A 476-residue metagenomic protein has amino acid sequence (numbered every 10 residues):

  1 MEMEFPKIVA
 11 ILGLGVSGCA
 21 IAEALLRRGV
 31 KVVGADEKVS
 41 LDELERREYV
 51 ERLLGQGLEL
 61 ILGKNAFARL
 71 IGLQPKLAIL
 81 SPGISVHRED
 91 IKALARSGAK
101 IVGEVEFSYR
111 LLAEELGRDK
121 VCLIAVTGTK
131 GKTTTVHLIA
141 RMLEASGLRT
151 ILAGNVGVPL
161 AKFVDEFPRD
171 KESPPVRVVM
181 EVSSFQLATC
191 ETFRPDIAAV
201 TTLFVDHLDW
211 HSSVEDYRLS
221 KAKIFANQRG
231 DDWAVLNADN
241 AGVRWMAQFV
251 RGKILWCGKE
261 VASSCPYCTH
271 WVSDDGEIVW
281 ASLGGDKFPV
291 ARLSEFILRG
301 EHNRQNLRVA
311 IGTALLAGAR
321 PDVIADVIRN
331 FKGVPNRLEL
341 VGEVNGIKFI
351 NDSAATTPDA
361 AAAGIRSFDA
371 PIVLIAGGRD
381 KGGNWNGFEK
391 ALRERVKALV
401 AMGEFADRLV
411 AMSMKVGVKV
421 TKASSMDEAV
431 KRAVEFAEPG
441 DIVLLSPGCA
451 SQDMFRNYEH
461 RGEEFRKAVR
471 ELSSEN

Functional and structural regions predicted by a protein language model:
E2-I8, A20-R28, A291-V396, A411: Nucleotide phosphate-binding/pyrophosphate-handling subdomain across enzymes that bind or process nucleotide phosphates
E2-L12, V16-A125, S146, R329 (+3 more regions): Short, basic phosphate-binding NTP loop
I8, A24-R27, A68-L73, P82-A238 (+3 more regions): Phosphate-binding loop of NTP-binding sites
L25, A78, I101, V126 (+12 more regions): Residue-level signal for inorganic ion chemistry
K31-D36, I151-L152, V179, W256 (+1 more regions): Short beta-strand "acidic-cap" motif of Rossmann-like dinucleotide-binding folds
K31-V39, A234-A238, I375-A376, R395-E404: Short internal beta-strands
D36, I61-K64, V102-Y109, A153 (+4 more regions): Beta-strand->loop->alpha-helix junctions that form or flank phosphate-binding loops in nucleotide-handling enzymes
R47-Q56, N386-D441, N476: C-terminal helical cap/extension that packs against the catalytic core of soluble nucleotide-cofactor enzymes
